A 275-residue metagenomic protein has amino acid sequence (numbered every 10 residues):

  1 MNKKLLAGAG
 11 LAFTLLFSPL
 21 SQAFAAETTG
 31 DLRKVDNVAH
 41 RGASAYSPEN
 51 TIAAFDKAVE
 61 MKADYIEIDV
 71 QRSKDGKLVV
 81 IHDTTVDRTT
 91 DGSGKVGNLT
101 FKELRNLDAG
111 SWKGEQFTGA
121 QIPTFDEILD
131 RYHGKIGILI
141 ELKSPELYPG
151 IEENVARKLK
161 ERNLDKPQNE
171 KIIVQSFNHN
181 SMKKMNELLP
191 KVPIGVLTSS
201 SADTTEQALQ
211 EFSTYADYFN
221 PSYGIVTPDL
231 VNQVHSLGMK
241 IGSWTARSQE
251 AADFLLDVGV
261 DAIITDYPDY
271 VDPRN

Functional and structural regions predicted by a protein language model:
N2-N275: Phosphate-group recognition and catalysis centered on beta-loop-alpha active-site segments
